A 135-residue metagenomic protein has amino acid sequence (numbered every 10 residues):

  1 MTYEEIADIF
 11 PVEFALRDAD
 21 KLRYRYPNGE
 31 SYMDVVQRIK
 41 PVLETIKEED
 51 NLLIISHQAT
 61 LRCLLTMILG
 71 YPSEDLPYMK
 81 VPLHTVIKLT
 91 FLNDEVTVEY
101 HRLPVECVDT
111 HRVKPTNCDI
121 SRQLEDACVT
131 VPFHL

Functional and structural regions predicted by a protein language model:
M1-D8, M33, E48-D50, T66-L135: Acidic, low-complexity terminal tails and accessory targeting/binding regions of phosphate-metabolizing enzymes
F10, D18-K21, I39, K80: A general structural motif at alpha-helix termini
E13-S31, P115: Short glycine/proline- and acidic residue-enriched helix-loop micro-motifs that form flexible lids or anion-recognition
V36, K40-K47: Generic structural signal for well-ordered alpha-helical scaffold segments
T45, E49-Q58: Generic beta-sheet signal
T60-R62: Short, active-site-adjacent cap segments at secondary-structure transitions
